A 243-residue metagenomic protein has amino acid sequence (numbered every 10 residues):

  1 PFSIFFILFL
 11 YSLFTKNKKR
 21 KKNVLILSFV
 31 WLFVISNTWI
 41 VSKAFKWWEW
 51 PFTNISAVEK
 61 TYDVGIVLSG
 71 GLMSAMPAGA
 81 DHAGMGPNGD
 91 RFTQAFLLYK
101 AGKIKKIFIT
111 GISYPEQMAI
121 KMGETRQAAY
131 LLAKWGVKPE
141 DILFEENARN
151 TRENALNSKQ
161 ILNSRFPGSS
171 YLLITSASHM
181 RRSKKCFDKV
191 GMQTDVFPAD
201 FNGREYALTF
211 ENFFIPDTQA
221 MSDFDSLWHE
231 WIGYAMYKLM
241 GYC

Functional and structural regions predicted by a protein language model:
P1-F14: Membrane-embedded alpha-helical segments of integral membrane proteins
S12, D63-G65, G241: Short linear elements at protein peripheries
L13-K22: Membrane-interface helix-boundary motifs at transmembrane edges
K21-V24, D225: Alpha-helical transmembrane segments of integral membrane proteins
N23-T38: Hydrophobic membrane-insertion alpha-helices, especially the h-region of bacterial N-terminal signal peptides
V34-D217, M221-F224: A structural signal for short, hydrophobic/glycine-enriched beta-strand patches
D217-C243: Structured C-terminal subdomain patch of bacterial secreted/periplasmic proteins
